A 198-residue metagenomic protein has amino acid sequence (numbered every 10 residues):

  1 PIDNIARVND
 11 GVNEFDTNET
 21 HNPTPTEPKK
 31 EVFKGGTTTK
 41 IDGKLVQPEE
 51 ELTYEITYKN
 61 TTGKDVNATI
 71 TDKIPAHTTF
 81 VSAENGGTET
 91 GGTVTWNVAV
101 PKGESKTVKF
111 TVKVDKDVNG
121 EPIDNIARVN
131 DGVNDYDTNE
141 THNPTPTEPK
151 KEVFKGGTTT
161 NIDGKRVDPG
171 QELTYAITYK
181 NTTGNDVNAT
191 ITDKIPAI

Functional and structural regions predicted by a protein language model:
P1-I198: Exported/extracytosolic protein signature
